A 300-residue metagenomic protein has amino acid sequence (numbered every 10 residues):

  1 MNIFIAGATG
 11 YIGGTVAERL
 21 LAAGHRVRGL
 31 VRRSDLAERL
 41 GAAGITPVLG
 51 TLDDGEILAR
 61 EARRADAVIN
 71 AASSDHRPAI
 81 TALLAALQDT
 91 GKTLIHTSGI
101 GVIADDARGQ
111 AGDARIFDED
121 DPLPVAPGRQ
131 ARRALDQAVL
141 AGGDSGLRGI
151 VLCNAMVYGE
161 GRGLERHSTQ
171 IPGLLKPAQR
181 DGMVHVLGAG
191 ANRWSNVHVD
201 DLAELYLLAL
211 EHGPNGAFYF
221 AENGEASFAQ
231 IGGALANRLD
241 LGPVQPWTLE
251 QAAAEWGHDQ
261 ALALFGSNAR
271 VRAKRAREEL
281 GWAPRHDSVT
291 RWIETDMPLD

Functional and structural regions predicted by a protein language model:
I3-A23: N-terminal Rossmann NAD(P)H-binding glycine-rich loop of SDR-like oxidoreductase domains
R26, T81-Q137, I150: Conserved Rossmann-fold NAD(P)-dependent oxidoreductase catalytic core, especially the SDR/UDP-sugar
R133, G159-P172, L208-Y219: Glycine/proline-rich active-site loop of Rossmann-fold NAD(P)-dependent oxidoreductases
Q137-G161: Conserved beta-loop-beta element that borders a ligand/cofactor-binding pocket
L175-V184, N192-A226: Alpha-helical substrate-binding/gating segment
V199, A229, A254-A283: Conserved C-terminal active-site "lid" loop/helix of NAD(P)H-dependent oxidoreductases that clamps the redox cofactor
L205-Q260: Mid/C-terminal beta-alpha module of Rossmann-like enzyme folds, strongest in SDR-family dehydrogenases/epimerases
D287-D300: Amphipathic terminal alpha-helices
